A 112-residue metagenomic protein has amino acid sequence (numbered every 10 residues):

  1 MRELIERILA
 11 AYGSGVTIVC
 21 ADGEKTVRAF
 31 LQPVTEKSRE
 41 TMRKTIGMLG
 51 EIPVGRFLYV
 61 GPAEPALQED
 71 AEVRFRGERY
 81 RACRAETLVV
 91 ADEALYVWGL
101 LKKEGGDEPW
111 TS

Functional and structural regions predicted by a protein language model:
M1-T26: Active-site-proximal polar cores
V19-S112: Short, conserved turn/kink motifs that form compact alpha/beta structural patches or helix kinks used as
